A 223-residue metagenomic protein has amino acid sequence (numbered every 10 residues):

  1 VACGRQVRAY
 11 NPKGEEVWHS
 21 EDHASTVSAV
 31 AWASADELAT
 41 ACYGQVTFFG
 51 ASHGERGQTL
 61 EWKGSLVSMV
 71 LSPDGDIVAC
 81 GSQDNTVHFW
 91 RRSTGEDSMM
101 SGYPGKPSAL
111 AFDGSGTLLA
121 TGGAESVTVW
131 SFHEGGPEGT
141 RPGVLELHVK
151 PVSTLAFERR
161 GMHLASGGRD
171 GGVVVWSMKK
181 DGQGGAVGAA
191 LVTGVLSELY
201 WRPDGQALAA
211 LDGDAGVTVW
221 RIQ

Functional and structural regions predicted by a protein language model:
A2-G4, A41-Y43, G81-D84, T121-E125 (+2 more regions): Conserved strand-to-loop turn within each blade of WD40 beta-propeller repeats
V7-N11, V46-G50, V87-W90, T128-F132 (+2 more regions): WD40-repeat beta-propellers
E15-S20, E55-L60, G95-M100, T140-L145 (+1 more regions): A short beta-strand motif characteristic of beta-propeller blades
E21-V27, L60-L66, S101-P107, L145-V152 (+1 more regions): WD40/WD-repeat beta-propeller blade N-cap
A33-S34, P73-D74, G114-S115, R159-R160 (+1 more regions): Residue-level detector of Asp-centered blade-edge/turn motifs that repeat once per structural unit in beta-propeller
S197-Q223: Blade-level signature of beta-propeller repeat domains, shared across WD40, Kelch, NHL, RCC1 and BNR/Asp-box propellers
